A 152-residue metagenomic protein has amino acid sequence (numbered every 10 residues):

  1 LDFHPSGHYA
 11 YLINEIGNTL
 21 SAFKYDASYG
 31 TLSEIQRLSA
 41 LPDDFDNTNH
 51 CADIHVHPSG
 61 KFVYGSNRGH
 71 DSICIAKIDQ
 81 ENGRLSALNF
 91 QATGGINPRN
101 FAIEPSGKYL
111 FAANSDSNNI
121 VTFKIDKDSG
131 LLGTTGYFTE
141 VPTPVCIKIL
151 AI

Functional and structural regions predicted by a protein language model:
H4, L12-E15, G65-R68, A112-S115: Conserved beta-strand positions in repeat-built beta-propeller and related beta-rich domains
S6-H8, S59-K61, S106-K108: Short coil/turn segments that connect the beta-strands within blades of beta-propeller domains
F23-T31, A76-G83, F123-L131: Short loop/turn segments immediately following beta-strands, especially the blade-tip and inter-blade linker loops
S39, D44-D46, F90-G95, Y137-E140: Surface loop/turn motifs at the tips and blade-to-blade linkers of beta-strand repeat domains
H50, G69, N97, T143: Beta-rich catalytic cores
S115-K124, G133-I152: Blade-level signature of beta-propeller repeat domains, shared across WD40, Kelch, NHL, RCC1 and BNR/Asp-box propellers
